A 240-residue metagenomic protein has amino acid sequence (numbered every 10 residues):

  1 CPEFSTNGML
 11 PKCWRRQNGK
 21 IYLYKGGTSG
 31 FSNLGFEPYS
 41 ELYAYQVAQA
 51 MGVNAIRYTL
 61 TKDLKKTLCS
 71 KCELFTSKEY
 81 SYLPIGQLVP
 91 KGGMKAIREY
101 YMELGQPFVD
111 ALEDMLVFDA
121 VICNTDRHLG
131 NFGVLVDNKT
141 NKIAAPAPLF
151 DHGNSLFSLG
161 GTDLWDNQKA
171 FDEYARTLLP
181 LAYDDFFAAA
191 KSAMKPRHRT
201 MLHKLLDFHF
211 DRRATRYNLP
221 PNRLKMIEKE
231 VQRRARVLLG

Functional and structural regions predicted by a protein language model:
C1-G86: Conserved ATP-binding subdomain of kinase catalytic cores across diverse folds
E37, E41-V47, Y101, F157 (+1 more regions): Functional cleft and adjacent loop/helix regions within the main domain that mediate ligand binding or catalysis
L42-A50, D110-F118, K229-R236: A broad, structural surface signal
Q49, C123, K139-G240: C-terminal catalytic region of ATP-dependent kinase domains
V53-Y58, M102-L104, T177-D184: Short C-terminal domain-edge/linker segments immediately following a structured domain
E79-Y100: A broadly used, surface-exposed interaction patch
A96-L159: Conserved kinase catalytic-core segment
